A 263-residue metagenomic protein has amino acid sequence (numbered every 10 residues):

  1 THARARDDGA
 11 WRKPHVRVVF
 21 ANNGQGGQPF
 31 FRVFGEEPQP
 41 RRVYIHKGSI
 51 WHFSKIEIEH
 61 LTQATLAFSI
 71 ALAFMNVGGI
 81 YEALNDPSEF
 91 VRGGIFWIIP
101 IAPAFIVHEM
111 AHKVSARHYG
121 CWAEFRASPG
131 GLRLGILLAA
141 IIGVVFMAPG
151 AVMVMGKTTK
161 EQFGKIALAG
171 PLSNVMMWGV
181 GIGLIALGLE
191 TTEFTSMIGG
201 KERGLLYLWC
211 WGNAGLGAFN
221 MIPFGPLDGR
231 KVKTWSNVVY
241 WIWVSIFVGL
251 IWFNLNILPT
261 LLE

Functional and structural regions predicted by a protein language model:
T1-E263: Hydrophobic transmembrane alpha-helices and their immediate loop junctions in multi-pass integral membrane proteins
